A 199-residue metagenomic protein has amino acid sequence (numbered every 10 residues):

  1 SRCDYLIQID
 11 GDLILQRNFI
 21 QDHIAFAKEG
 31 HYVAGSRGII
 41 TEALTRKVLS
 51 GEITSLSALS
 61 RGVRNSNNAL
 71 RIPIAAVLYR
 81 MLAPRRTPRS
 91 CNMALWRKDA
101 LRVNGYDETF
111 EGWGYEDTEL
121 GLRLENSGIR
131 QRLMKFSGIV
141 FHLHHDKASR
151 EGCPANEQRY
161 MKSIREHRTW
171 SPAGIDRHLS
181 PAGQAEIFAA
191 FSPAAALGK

Functional and structural regions predicted by a protein language model:
S1-R2, N18: Glycine-rich, basic loop-to-helix element that forms the pyrophosphate-binding segment of sugar-nucleotide handling
L6: Short aromatic/hydrophobic "clamp" motif used to bind/position activated sugar donors
D10-I14: The conserved acidic donor/metal-binding loop of glycosyltransferases
N18-L56: Conserved donor NDP-sugar-binding/catalytic core segment of glycosyltransferases
G62-L95: A recurrent flexible, glycine/aromatic-enriched loop bordering the glycosyltransferase active site that acts as
P88, N92-N104, F110-R130, K135-F136: A short, conserved alpha-helix in the catalytic core of glycosyltransferases
C91, D99, N126, R130 (+1 more regions): Terminal low-complexity segments of carbohydrate-biosynthetic enzymes
M134-E151: Active-site donor/metal-binding and catalytic loop motifs of nucleotide-sugar-dependent glycosylation enzymes
